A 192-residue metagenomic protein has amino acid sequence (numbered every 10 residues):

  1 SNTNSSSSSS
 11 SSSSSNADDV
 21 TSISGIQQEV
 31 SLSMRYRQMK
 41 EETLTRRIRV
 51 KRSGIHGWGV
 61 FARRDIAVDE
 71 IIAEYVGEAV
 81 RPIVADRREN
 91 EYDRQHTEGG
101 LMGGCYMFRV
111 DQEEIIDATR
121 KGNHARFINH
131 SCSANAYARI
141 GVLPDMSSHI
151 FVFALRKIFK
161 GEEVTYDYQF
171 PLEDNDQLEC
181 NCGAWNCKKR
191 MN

Functional and structural regions predicted by a protein language model:
S1-N2: Intrinsic-disorder-preferring feature that marks N-terminal prepro/targeting segments
S5, S14-S22, S131-N192: C-terminal SET catalytic tail plus cysteine-rich post-SET Zn-binding segment of SAM-dependent SET-domain
S5-S6, S15, D19-G25, E29-V142: Catalytic cores of histone-lysine modification enzymes
S9-S10: Alpha-helical transmembrane segments and their interfaces in multipass membrane proteins
